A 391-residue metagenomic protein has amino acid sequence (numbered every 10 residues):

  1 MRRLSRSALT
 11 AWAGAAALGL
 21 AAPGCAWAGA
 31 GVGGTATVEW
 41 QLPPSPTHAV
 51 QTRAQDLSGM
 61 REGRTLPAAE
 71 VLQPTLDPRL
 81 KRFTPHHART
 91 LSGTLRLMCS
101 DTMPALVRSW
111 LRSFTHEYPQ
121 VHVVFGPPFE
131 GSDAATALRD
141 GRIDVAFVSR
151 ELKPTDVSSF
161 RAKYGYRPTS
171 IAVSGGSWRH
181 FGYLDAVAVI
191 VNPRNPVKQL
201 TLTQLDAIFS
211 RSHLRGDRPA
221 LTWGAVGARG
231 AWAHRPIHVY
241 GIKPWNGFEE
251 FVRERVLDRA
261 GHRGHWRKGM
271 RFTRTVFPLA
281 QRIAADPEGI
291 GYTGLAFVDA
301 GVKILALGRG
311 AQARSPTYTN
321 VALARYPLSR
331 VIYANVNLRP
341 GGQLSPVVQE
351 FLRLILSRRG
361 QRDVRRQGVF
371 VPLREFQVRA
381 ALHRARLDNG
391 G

Functional and structural regions predicted by a protein language model:
R2-R3, A16: Secretory targeting signals
S5-T10: N-terminal export leaders
A11-G24: Bacterial N-terminal signal peptides
W27-G391: Flexible loop/hinge segments at secondary-structure junctions
